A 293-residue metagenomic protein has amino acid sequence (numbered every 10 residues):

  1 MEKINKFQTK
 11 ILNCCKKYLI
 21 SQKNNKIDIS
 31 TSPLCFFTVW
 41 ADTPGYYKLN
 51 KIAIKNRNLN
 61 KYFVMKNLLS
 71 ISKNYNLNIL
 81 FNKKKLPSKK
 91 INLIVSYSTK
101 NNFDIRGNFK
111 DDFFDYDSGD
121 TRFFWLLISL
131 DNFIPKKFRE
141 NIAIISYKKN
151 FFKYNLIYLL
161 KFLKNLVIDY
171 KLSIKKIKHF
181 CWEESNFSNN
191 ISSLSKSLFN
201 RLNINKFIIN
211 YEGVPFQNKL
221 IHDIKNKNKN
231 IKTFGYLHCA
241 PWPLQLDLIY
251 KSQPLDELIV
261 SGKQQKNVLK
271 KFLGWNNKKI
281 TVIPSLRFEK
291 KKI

Functional and structural regions predicted by a protein language model:
M1-I293: Catalytic-core helical/loop segments in enzymes performing group transfer/polymerization on anionic/lipid-linked
